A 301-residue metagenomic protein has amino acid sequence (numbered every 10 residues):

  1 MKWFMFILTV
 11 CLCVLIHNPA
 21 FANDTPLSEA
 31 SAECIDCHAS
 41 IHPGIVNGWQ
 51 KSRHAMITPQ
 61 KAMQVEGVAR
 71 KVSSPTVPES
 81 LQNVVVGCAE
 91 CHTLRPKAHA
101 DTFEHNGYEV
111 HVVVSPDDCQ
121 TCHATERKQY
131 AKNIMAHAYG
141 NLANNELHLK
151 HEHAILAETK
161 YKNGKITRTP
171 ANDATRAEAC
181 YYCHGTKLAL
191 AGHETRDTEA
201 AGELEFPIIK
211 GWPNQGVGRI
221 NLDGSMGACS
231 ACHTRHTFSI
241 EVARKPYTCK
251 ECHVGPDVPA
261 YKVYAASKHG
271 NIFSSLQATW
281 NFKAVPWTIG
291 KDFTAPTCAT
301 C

Functional and structural regions predicted by a protein language model:
M1-F4, Y139: Positively charged n-region of N-terminal signal peptides that target proteins for export
M5-L15: Bacterial N-terminal signal peptides
A20-D117, T121-R244, V258-D292: Sequence context of c-type cytochrome heme-c attachment sites
D117-Q120, C249-H253: Cysteine-rich micro-motifs
T294-T300: A conserved active-site cap/scaffold subdomain adjacent to cofactor or substrate pockets
